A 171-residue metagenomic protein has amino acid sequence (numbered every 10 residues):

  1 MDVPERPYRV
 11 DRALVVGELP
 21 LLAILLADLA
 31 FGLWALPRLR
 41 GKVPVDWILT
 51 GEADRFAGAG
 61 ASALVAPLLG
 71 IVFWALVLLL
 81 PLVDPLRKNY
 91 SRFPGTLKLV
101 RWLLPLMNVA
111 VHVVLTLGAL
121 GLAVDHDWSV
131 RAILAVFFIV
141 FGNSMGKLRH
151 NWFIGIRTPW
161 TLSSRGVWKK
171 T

Functional and structural regions predicted by a protein language model:
M1-A13: Short, Lys/Arg-rich, polar N-terminal cytosolic tail immediately upstream of the first transmembrane signal-anchor
R12-L33: N-terminal signal-anchor transmembrane alpha helix
L21-I24, R55-V72, V124-F141: Alpha-helical transmembrane segments
I24-A27, L104-V114, L134-F137, F141: Membrane-embedded alpha-helical transmembrane segments of multi-pass integral membrane proteins
L25, H150-T171: Terminal transmembrane helical module of multi-pass membrane proteins
G32-L64, I154-S163: Active-site and channel-lining beta-strand-loop segments that bind or position nucleotide-derived/phosphorylated
W34-L39, I71-D84, V140-I156: Membrane-water interface of transmembrane alpha-helices
L78-W128: Ordered, amphipathic secondary-structure segments that act as subunit-interaction surfaces in large macromolecular
